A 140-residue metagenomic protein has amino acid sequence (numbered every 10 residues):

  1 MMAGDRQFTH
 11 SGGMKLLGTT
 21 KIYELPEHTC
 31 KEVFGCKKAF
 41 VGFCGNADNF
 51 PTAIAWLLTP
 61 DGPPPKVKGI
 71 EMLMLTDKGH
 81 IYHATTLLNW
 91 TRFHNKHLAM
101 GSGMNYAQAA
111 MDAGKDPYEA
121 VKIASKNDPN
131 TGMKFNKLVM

Functional and structural regions predicted by a protein language model:
M1-M140: N-terminal nucleophile
